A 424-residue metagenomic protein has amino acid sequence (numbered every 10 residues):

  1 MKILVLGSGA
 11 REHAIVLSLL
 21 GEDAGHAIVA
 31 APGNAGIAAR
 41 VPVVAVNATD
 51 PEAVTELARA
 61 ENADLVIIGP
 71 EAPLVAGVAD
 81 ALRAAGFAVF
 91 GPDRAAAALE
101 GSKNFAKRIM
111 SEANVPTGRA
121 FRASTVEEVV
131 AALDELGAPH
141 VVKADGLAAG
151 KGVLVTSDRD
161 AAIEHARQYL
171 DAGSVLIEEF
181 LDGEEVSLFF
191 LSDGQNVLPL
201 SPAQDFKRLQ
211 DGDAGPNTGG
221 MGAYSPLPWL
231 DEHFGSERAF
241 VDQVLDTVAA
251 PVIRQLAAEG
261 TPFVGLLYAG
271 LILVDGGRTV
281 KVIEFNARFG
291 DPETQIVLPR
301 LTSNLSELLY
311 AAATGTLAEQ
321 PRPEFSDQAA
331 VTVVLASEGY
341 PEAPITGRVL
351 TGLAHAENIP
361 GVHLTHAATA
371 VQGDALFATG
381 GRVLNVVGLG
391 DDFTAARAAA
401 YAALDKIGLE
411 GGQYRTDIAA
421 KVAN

Functional and structural regions predicted by a protein language model:
M1-A95: ATP-binding N-terminal substructure of ATP-dependent carboxylate-amine bond-forming enzymes
V43-T49, F121-T125, L154-T156: Short acidic-hydrophobic, aromatic-tinged amphipathic segments that line or gate anion-handling sites
A53, A161-E164, E342-P344, D391-A398: Short, conserved charged micro-motifs
P92-G152: A conserved helix-loop-beta module that forms one wall/lid of the active-site cleft in ATP-utilizing catalytic domains
V153-P292: Internal nucleotide-binding/catalytic subdomain
D242-L267, N286-I359, Q372: Active-site "cap" helix and flanking loop/linker of ATP-utilizing ligase/carboxylase catalytic domains
T369-G373, F377-N424: Generic C-terminus detector
